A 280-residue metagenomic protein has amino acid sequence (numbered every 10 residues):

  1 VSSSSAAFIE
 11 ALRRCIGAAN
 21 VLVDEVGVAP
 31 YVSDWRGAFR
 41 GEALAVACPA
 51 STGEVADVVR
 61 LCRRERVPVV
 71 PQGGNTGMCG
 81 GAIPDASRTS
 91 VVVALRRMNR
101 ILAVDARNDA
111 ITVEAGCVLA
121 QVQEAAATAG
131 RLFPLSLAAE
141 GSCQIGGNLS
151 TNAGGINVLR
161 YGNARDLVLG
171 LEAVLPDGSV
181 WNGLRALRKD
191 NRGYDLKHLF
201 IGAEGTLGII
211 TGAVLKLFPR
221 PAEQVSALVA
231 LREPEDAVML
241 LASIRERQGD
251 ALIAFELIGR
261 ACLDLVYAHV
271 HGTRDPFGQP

Functional and structural regions predicted by a protein language model:
V1-R60, G77-D109, A138, C262-R274 (+1 more regions): N-terminal flexible segment immediately upstream of the FAD-binding catalytic core in FAD-dependent oxidoreductases
L22-V23, P71, E256: Short beta-strand
V67-P68, L132: Residue-level detector of anion-binding/catalytic polar loops
Q72-T76: Glycine-rich beta-strand-to-loop/alpha-helix junction loops that act as flexible
R100-E256: FAD-binding subdomain of flavoenzyme oxidoreductases
Y194-K197, E204, F255-P276: A short helix-breaking turn/cap at a secondary-structure junction
